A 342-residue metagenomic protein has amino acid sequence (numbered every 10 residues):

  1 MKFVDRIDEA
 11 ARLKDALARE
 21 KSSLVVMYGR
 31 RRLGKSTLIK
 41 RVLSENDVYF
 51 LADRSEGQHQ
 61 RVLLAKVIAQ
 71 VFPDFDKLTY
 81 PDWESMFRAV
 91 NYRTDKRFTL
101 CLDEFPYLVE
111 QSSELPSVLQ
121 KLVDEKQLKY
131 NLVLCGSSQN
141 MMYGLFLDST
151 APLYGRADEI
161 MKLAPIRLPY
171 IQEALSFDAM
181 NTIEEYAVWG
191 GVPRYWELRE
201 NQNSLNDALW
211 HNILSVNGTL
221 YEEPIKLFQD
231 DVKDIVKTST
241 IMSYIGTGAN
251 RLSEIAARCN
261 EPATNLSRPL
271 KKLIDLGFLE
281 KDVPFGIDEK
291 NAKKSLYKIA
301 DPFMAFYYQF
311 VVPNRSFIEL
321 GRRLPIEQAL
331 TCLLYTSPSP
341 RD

Functional and structural regions predicted by a protein language model:
M1-G321: Phosphate-binding site recognition
Y107, L333-L334: Tryptophan-centric aromatic hotspots in well-structured domains and transmembrane helices
E319-L333: A short, surface-exposed helix-loop junction/capping segment
Y335-D342: Conserved small/polar residues in nucleotide/adenosyl-binding loops
